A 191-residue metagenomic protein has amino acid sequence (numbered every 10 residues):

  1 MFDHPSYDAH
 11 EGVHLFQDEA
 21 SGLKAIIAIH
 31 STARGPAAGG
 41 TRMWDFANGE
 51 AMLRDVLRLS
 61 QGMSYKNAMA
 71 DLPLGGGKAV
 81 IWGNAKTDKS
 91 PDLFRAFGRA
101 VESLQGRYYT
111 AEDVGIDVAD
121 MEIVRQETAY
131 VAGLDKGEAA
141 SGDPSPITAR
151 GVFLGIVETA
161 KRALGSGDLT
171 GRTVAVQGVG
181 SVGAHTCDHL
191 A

Functional and structural regions predicted by a protein language model:
M1-G142: N-terminal ligand-binding/catalytic initiation module
D143-A191: Glycine-rich phosphate/diphosphate-binding loop of Rossmann-like nucleotide-binding domains
